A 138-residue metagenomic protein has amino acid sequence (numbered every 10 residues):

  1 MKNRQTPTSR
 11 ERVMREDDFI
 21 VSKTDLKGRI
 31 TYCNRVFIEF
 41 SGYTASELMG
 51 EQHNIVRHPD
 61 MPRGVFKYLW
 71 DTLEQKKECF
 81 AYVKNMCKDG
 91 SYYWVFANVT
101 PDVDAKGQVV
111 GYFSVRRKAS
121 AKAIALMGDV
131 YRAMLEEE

Functional and structural regions predicted by a protein language model:
M1-S9: Short, charged amphipathic alpha-helical "coupling" segments at sensory-output junctions in signaling proteins
T8-A133: Sensory/regulatory domains in signal-transduction proteins
L135-E138: Signal-transducing coiled-coil/dimerization helices and immediately adjacent hinge/linker segments that couple sensory
